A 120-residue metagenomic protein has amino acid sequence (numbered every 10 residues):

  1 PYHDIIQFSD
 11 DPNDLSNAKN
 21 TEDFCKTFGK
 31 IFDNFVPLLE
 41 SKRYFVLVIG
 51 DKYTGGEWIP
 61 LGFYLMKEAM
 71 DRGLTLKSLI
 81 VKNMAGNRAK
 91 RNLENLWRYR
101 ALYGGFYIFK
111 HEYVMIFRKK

Functional and structural regions predicted by a protein language model:
P1-K120: Class I S-adenosyl-L-methionine-dependent methyltransferase catalytic core
